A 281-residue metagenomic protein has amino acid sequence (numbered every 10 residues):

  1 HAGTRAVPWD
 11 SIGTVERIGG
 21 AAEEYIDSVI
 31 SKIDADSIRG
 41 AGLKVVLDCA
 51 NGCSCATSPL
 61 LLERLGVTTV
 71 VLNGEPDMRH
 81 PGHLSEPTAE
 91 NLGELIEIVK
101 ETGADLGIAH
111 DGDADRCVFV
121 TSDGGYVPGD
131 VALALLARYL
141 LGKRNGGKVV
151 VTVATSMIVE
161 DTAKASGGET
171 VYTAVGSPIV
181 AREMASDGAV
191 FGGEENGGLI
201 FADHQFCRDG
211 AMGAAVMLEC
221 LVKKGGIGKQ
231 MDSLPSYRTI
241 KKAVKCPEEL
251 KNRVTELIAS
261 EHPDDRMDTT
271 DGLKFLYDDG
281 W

Functional and structural regions predicted by a protein language model:
H1, G40, E94-T152, M157-G167: Replace "Mg2+/Mn2+-dependent" with "divalent metal-dependent
H1-T102: Gly/Ser/Thr-enriched, mixed-charge loops and adjacent short helices that form phosphate/oxyanion-binding elements
D27-I30, A56-E63, L92-K100, A134-L141 (+3 more regions): Predominant activation on well-ordered alpha-helical scaffold segments within soluble catalytic domains
L47-A50, H110-G112, G193: Active-site flanking residues adjacent to catalytic metal/cofactor-binding acidic residues
A56-L60, P81-L84, C117-S122, V159-A165 (+2 more regions): Short acidic, glycine/serine/threonine-rich loops at helix termini
G66-N73, Y126-V131, G167-V175: Short hydrophobic/aromatic-enriched beta-strand-loop microsegments
M78-L84, R138-L140, V180-M184: Short, charged, surface-exposed secondary-structure boundary motifs
L106, R144-W281: Phosphate-binding and adjacent anionic-ligand microenvironments
